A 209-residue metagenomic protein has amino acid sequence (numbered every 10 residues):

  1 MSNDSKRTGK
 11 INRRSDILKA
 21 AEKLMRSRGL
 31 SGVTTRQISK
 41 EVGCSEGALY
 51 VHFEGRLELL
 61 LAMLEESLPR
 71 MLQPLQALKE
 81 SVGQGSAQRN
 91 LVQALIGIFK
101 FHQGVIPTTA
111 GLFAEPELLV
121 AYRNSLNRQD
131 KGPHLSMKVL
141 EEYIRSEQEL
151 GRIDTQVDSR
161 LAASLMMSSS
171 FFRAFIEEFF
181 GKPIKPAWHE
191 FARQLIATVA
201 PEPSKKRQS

Functional and structural regions predicted by a protein language model:
S5, P107-G111, D130, H134-M137 (+2 more regions): Hydrophobic/aromatic-rich alpha-helical bundle segments in the mid-to-C-terminal region
R13-A21, I38, M63-S67, M71 (+1 more regions): Generic hydrophobic, amphipathic alpha-helix propensity
R14-S15, T35, L57, L61 (+7 more regions): Short, structured helix-loop boundary elements
D16, L24-E58, A62: Helix-turn-helix
A20-L24, A62, G97, S169: Short amphipathic alpha-helical elements of helix-turn-helix/winged-helix folds
A62, Q76-P107, S159-A163, H189: Hydrophobic alpha-helical connector segments
E66-R70, G97-V105, L119, S169-I176 (+2 more regions): Phosphate/oxyanion-binding loops and surfaces in catalytic or ligand/nucleic-acid-binding neighborhoods
Q93, F99-E141: Short secondary-structure transition hinges
